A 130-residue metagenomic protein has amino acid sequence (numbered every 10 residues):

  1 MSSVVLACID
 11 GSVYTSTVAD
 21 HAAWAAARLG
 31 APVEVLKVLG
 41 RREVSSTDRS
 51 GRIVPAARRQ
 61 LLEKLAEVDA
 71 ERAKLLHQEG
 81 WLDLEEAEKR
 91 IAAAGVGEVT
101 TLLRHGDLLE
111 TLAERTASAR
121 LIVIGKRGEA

Functional and structural regions predicted by a protein language model:
M1, Y14, G40-S46, G51 (+2 more regions): Structural beta-alpha unit
M1-A66: Small/aliphatic-rich secondary-structure junction motif
A7, V123-G125: Redox-cofactor binding/interface segments in oxidoreductases and associated redox assembly factors
R127-E129: Short glycine-rich anion-binding loops that position phosphate/pyrophosphate groups of nucleotides and phosphorylated
